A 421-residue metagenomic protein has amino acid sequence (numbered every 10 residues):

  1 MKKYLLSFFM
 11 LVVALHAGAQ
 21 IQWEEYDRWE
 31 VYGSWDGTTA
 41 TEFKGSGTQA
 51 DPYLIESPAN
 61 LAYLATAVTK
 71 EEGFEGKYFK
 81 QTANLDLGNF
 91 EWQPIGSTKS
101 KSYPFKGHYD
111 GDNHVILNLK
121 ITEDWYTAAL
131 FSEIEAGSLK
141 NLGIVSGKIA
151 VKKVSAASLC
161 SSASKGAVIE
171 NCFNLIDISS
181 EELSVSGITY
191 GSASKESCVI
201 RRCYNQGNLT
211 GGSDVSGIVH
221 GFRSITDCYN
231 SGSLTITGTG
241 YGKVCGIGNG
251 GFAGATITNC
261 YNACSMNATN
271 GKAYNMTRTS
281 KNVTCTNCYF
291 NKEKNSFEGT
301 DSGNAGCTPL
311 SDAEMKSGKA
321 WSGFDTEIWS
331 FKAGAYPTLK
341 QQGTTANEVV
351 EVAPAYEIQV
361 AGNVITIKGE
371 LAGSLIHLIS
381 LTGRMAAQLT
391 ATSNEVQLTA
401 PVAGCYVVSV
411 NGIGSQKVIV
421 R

Functional and structural regions predicted by a protein language model:
M1-Q22, S162-S164: Bacterial Sec-dependent N-terminal signal peptides
L6, L61, L378-L381: Generic leucine side-chain signal with a strong bias for well-ordered alpha-helical environments
S7-F8, G318-W321, G362: Composition-driven detection of intrinsically disordered, low-complexity segments
M10, S311-E314, G383, V396-Q397: Intrinsically disordered, low-complexity serine/threonine-rich segments
L11, T66-T69, L389: Hydrophobic alpha-helical membrane-insertion segments
L11-V12, A150, S184, D214 (+6 more regions): Detector for intrinsically disordered, low-structure N-terminal pre-sequences
Q20-V349: Surface-exposed repetitive/solenoidal architectures
V349-R421: C-terminal outer-membrane/trafficking sorting elements
